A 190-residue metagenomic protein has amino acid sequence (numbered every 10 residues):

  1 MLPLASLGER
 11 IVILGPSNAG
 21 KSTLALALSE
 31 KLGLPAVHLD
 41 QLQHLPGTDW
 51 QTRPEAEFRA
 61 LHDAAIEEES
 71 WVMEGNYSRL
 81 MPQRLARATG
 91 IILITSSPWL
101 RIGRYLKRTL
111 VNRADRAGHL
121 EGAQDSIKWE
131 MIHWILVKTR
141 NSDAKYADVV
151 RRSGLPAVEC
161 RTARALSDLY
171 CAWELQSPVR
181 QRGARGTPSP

Functional and structural regions predicted by a protein language model:
L2-G8, V137-P190: NTP-dependent small-molecule kinase module
I13: Hydrophobic anchor at the beta1->P-loop junction of P-loop NTPases
S17: The conserved Walker
K21: Conserved lysine of the Walker
L24: Hydrophobic positions on the alpha1 helix immediately C-terminal to the Walker A/P-loop
A27: Active-site signature of alpha/beta-hydrolase-fold catalytic machinery across serine- and Asp/Cys-nucleophile hydrolases
P35-I91: Conserved nucleotide-sensing/catalytic segment adjacent to the nucleotide-binding pocket in NTP-handling enzymes
S96-S142, Q176, R180-G183: A glycine- and Lys/Arg-enriched "phosphate-lid" helix/loop adjacent to the NTP-binding pocket of small-molecule kinases
